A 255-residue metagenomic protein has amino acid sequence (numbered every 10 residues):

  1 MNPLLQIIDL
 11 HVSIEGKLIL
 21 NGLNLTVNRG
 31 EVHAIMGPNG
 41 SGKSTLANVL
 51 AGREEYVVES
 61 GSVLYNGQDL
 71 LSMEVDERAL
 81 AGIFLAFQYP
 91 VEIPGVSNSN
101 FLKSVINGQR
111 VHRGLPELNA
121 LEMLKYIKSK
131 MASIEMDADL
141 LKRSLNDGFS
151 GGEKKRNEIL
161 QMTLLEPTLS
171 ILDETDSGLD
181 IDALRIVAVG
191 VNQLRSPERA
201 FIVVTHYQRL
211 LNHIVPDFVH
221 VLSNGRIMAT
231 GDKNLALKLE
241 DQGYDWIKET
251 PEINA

Functional and structural regions predicted by a protein language model:
L5-I7, L20-G22: Conserved structural motif at the start of ABC-family nucleotide-binding domains
K17-L18, E77, R185: Short coil-to-beta microelement around the adenine-binding A-loop and adjacent beta1/P-loop entry of ABC ATPase
M36-P38: The feature captures the beta-strand-to-loop junction immediately N-terminal to the Walker
S62-R78, N146: ABC ATPase NBD Q-loop/coupling interface
V91-P167: ABC-family P-loop ATPase nucleotide-binding domains
I171-T175, D182: Walker B catalytic motif
F218, L222, R226-E249: Conserved beta-strand-loop-alpha-helix hinge in the C-terminal portion of ABC ATPase nucleotide-binding domains
